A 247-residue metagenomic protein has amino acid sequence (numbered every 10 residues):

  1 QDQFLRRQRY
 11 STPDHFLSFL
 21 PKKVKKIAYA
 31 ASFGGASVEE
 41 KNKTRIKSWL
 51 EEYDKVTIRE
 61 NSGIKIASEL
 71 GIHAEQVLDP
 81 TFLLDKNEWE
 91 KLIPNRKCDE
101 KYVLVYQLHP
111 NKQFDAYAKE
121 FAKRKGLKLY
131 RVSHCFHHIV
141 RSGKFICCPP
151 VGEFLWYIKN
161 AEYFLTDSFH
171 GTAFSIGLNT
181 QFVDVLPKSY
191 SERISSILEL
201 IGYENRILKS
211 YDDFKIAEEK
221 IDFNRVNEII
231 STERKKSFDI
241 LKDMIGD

Functional and structural regions predicted by a protein language model:
Q1-S48: Aromatic- and Gly/Pro-rich donor/ligand-binding loops that form nucleotide- or phosphate-bearing donor binding pockets
L20-K23, W89-Y102, D247: Nucleotide-sugar donor-binding and catalytic loop/hinge architecture of NDP-sugar-dependent glycosyltransferases
A28-G35, G63-A67, Q107-H109, Q113-P150 (+1 more regions): Catalytic donor nucleotide-activated moiety binding site of glycosyltransferases and closely related
G35-K41, F82-R96: Acidic anion/phosphate-binding donor-loop and adjacent secondary structure in glycosyltransferase catalytic cores
Y53-E60, L165: A short beta-strand/loop micro-motif in the catalytic core of glycosyltransferases that engages the nucleotide-sugar
A74-F82, K86, H134-C135, I139-D167 (+1 more regions): Donor nucleotide-activated moiety binding/catalytic core segment of transferases that use nucleotide-activated donors
Y157-I197: A donor-sugar binding/catalytic signature common to diverse glycosyltransferases and related nucleotide-sugar
L200-D247: Leloir-type glycosyltransferase catalytic cores
